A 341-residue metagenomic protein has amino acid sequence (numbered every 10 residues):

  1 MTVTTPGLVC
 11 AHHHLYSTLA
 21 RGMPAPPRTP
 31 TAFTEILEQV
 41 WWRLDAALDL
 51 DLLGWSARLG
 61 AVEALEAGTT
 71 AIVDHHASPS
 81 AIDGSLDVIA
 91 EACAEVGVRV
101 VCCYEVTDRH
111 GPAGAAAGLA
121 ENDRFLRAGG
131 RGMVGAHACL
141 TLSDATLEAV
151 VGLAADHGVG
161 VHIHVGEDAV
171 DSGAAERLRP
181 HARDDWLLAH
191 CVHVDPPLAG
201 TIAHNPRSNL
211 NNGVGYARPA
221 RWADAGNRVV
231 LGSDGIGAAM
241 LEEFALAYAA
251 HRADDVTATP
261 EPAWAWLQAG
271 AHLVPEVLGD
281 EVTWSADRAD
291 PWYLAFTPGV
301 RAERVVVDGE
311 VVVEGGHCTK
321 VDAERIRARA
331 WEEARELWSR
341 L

Functional and structural regions predicted by a protein language model:
P6-T18, G160-E167: Histidine-centered catalytic micro-motifs
H12, G68, C93, V134 (+6 more regions): Divalent metal-coordination and catalytic microenvironments
L19-L53, H110-G111, N122, A169-W186 (+3 more regions): Active-site gating loops and adjacent loop-to-helix segments of metal-dependent hydrolytic enzymes
M23-V98, A120-R127, W331-S339: Alpha-helical scaffold segments that flank or form the walls of functional sites
A81-L187, C191-V192: Metal-coordinating catalytic core of metallo-dependent amide/deamination hydrolases
L178-W284, A295-T297: Active-site-adjacent C-terminal substructures of enzyme catalytic domains
L267-L341: Active-site microenvironment of metallo-dependent hydrolases
